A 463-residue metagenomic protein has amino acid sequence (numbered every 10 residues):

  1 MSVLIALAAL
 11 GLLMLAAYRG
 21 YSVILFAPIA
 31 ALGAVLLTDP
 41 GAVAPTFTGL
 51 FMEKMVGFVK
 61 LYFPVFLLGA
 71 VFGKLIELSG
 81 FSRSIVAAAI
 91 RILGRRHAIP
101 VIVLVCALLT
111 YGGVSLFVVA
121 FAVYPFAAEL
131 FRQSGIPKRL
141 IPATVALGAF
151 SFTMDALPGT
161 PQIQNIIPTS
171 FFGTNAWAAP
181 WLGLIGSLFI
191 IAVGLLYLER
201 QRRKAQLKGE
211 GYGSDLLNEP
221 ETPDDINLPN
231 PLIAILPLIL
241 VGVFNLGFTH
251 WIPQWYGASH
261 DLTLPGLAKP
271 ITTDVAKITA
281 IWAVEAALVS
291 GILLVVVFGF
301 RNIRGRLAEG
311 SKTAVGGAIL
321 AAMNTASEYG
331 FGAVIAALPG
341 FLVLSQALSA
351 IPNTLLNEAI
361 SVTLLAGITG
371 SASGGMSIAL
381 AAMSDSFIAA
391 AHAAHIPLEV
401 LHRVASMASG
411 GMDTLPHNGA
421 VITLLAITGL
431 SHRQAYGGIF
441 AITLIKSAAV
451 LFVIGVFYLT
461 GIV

Functional and structural regions predicted by a protein language model:
I5-A17, P28-L37, F66-V71, V105-T110 (+7 more regions): Hydrophobic core segments of alpha-helical transmembrane domains in multi-pass membrane transport and ion-translocation
A6, T38, A42, W181-G310 (+5 more regions): Long, contiguous bundles of hydrophobic transmembrane helices that form the permeation core of multi-pass
G20-V23, V59-Y62, G73-R83, L109-A122 (+6 more regions): Short helix-coil transition sites and intra-membrane helix breaks within transmembrane domains of multi-pass
L25-P28, T48-R83, L108, D274-G340: Core transmembrane alpha-helical segments of multi-pass membrane transporters/permeases
F63-G69, I92-E129, A322-G330, I351-A389: Hydrophobic alpha-helical transmembrane segments of multi-pass integral membrane proteins, predominantly secondary
A70, S84-V86, V118-L130, G159-F171 (+2 more regions): Re-entrant/interfacial helical elements at transmembrane boundaries that shape and gate the permeation pathway
A89, L93, L424-I445: Interfacial loop-to-transmembrane junctions
R96-L109, I136-T153, A179-L184, L188 (+2 more regions): Alpha-helical transmembrane segments of multi-pass membrane proteins
